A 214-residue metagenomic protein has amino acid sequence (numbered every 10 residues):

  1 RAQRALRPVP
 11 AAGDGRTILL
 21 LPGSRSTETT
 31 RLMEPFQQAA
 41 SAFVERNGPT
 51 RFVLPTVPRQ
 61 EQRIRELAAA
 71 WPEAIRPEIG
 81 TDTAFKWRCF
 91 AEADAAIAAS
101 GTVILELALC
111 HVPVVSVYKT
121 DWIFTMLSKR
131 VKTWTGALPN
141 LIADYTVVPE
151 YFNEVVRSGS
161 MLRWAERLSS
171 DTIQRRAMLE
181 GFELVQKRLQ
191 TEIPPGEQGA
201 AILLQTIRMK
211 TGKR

Functional and structural regions predicted by a protein language model:
R1-R214: Nucleotide-activated sugar donor-binding and catalytic core shared by glycosyltransferases and related lipid-linked
